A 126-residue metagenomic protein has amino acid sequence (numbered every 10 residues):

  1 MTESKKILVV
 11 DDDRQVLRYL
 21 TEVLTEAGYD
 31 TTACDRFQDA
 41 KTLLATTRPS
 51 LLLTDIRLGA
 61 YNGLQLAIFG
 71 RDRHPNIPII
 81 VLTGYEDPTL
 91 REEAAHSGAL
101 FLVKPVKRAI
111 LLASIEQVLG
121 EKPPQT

Functional and structural regions predicted by a protein language model:
L17, G59: The feature encodes the CheY-like receiver
R18-E26, E92: Charged docking surfaces used in two-component/phosphorelay signaling
G28-R36, L43: Short hydrophobic/Thr-rich beta-strand motif most characteristic of the beta2 strand and flanking loop of CheY-like
D35-R36, N62-Q65: Acidic catalytic/metal-coordinating carboxylates
T47-L53, L58: Active-site beta3 strand of CheY-like receiver
Q65, Y85-V103, A113: Alpha4 helix (beta4-alpha4-beta5 surface) of REC/receiver domains from two-component response regulators
T89, V106-E116, P123: C-terminal output helix
